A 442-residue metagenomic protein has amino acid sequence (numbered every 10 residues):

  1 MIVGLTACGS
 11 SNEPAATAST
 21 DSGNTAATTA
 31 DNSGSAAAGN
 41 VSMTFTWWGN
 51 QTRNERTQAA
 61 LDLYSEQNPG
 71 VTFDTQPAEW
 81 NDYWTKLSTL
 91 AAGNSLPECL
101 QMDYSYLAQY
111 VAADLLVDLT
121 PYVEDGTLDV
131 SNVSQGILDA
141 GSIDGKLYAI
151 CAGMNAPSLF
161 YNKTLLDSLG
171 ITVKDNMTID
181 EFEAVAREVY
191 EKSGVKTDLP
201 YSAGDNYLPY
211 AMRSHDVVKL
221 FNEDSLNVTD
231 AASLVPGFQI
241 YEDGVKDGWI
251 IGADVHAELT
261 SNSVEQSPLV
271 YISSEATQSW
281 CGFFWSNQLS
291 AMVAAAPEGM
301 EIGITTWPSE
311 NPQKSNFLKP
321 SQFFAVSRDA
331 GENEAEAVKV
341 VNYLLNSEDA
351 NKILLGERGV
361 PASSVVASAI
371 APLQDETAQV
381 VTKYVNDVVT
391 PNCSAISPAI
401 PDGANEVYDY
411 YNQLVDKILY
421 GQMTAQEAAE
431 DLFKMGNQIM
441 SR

Functional and structural regions predicted by a protein language model:
L63-V133, T164, S168-G170, V270-C281 (+2 more regions): Extracytoplasmic "Venus flytrap"/periplasmic binding protein-like
T89, P97-E98, L128-L165, K196-L199 (+2 more regions): A structural signal for short loop-to-beta-strand junctions that line the ligand-binding cleft of periplasmic/secreted
Y104-A156, D180, E301-P308, Q374-Q379: Hinge/lid segment of periplasmic solute-binding proteins
T120-V133, D198, V218-Q239, D243-G244 (+5 more regions): Short, solvent-exposed loop/beta-turn-alpha elements that line the ligand-binding surface or hinge of extracytoplasmic
E124, S290, Q322-N405, S441-R442: Mature extracytoplasmic/periplasmic domains
D144-A152, P157, E183-Q239: Extracytoplasmic/periplasmic solute-binding protein
D167, V173, K246, A371-L373 (+2 more regions): Conserved C-terminal helix/tail region of periplasmic/extracytoplasmic solute-binding proteins
V218-W307, D329, A335, A428: Extracytoplasmic ligand-binding clamshell segments of periplasmic binding protein
